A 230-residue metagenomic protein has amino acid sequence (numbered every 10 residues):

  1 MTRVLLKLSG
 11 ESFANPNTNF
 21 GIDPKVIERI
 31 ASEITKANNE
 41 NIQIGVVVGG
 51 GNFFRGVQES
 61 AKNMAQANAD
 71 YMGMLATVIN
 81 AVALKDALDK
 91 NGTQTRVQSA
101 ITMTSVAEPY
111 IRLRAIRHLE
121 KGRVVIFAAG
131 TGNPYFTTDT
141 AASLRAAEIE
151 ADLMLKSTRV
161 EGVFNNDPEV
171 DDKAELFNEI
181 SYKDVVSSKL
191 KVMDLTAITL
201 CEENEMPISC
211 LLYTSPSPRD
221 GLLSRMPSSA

Functional and structural regions predicted by a protein language model:
M1-Q43: N-terminal glycine-/serine-/threonine-rich phosphate-binding loop
L5-S9, V48-G49, Q98, F127-G130 (+1 more regions): Short beta-strand segments
V48-N63: Short, charge-patterned binding micro-sites
E59-V125, T140: Ligand-binding beta-strand-loop-alpha-helix segment within the catalytic cores of soluble metabolic enzymes
L113-R117, T140-A151, V160-V163: Anionic-ligand binding region
V160-I180: Active-site rim beta-loop-alpha module in soluble metabolic enzymes
M206-P207: C-terminal binding/interaction regions
Y213-P218: Conserved small/polar residues in nucleotide/adenosyl-binding loops
